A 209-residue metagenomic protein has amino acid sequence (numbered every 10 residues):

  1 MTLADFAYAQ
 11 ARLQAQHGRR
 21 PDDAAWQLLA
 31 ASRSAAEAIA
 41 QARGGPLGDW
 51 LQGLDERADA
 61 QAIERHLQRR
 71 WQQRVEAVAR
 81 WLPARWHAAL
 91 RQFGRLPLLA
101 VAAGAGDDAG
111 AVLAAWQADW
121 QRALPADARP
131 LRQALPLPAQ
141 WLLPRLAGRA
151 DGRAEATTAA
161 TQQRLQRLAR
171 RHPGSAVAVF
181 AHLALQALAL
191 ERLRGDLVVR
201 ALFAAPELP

Functional and structural regions predicted by a protein language model:
M1-P209: N-terminal domain-start signal
